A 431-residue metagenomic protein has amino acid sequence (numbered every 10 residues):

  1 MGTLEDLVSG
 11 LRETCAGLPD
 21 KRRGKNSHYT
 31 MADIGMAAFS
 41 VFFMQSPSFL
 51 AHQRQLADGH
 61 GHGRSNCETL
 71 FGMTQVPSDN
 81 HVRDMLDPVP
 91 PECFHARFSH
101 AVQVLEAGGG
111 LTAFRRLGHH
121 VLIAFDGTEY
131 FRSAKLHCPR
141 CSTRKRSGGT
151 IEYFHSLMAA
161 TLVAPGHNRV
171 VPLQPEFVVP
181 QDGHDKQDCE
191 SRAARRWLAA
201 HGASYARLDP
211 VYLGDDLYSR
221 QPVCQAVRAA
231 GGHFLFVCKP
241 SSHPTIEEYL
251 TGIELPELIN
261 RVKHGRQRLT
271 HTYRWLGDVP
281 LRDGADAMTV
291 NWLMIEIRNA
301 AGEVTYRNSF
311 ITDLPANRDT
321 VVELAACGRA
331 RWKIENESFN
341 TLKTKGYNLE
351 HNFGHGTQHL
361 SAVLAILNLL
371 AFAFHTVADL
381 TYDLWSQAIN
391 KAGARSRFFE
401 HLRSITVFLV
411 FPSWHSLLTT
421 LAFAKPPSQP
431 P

Functional and structural regions predicted by a protein language model:
T3-P77: Gly/serine-rich nucleotide phosphate-binding loop at the start of the catalytic core of nucleotide/ADP-ribose-handling
L4-D6, R318-F353: Short amphipathic alpha-helical "interface-anchor" segments enriched in bulky aromatics
T14-L18, A57-H60, N260-G277, K343-P431: A short, flexible helix-boundary coil/loop motif
A37, H52-Q53, S78, V82 (+8 more regions): Short, conserved catalytic/metal-binding motifs centered on acidic residues
R83-H167, E176: Active-site-proximal, Lys/Arg-enriched surface segment that forms a nucleic-acid-binding/basic interface patch
K145-L208: Electropositive, glycine- and tryptophan-enriched low-complexity nucleic-acid-binding patches
D185-T245: Domain-level cores of phosphate- or acyl-group-handling catalytic modules
H233, V237-R331: An anionic, glycine-rich sequence signature occurring as long contiguous blocks
